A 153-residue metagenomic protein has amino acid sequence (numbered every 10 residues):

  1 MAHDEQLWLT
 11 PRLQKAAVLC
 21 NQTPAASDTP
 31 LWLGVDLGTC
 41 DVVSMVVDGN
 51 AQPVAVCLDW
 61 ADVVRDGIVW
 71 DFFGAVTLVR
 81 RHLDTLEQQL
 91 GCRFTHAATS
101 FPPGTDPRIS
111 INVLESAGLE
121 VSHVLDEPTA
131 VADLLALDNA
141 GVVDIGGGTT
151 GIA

Functional and structural regions predicted by a protein language model:
M1-T39, V46-I145: Nucleotide/phosphate-binding catalytic cleft detector across ATP-hydrolyzing and phosphate-transferring enzymes
V42-V47, T150-A153: Short beta-strand scaffold segments in enzyme catalytic cores
